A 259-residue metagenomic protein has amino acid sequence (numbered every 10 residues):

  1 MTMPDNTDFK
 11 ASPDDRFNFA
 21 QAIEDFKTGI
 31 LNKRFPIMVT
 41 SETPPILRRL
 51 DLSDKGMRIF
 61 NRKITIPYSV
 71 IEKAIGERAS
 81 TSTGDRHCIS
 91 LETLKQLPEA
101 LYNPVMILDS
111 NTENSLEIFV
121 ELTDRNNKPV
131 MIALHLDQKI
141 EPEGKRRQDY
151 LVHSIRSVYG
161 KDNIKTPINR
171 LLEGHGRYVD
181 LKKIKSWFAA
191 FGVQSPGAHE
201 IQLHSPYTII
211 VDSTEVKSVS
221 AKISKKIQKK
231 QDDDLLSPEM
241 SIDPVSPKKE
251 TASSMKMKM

Functional and structural regions predicted by a protein language model:
M1-M259: Ribonuclease/tRNase effector modules and their secretory precursors
